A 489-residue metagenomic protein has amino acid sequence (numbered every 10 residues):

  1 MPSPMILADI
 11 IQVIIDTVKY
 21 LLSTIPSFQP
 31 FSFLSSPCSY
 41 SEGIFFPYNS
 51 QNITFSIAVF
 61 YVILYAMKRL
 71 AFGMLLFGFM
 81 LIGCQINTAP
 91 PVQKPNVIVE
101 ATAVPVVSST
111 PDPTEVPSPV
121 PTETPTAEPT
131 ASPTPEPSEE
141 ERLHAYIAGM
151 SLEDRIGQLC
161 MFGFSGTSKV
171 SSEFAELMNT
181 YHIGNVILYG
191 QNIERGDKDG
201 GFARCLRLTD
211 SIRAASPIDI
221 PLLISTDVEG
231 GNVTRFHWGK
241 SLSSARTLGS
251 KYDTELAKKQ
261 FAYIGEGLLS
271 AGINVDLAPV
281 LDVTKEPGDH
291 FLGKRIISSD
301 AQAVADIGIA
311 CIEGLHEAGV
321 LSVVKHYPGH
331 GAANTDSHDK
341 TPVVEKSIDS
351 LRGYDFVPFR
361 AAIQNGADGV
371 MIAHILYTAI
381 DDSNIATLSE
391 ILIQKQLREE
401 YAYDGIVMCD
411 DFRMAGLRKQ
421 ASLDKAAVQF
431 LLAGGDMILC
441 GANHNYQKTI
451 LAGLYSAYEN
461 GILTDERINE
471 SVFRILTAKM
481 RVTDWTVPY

Functional and structural regions predicted by a protein language model:
S23, Y48, T54, Y61-Y65: Short, positively charged and aromatic/hydrophobic N-terminal segments
A66-L70: Positively charged n-region of N-terminal signal peptides that target proteins for export
A71, Q85-V107, D112-E115, E128-T180 (+2 more regions): Preference for extracellular/luminal or secreted protein segments
G73-I82: Bacterial N-terminal signal peptides
S151, V170-E173, L177, G196-L222 (+4 more regions): Second-shell residues forming the walls of enzyme active-site clefts
E176-Y189, S270-V275: Catalytic domains of carbohydrate-active enzymes, especially glycoside hydrolases
K240-Y252, I296-S298: A charged helix-plus-loop insertion that forms the helical arch/lid used to bind and gate nucleic-acid substrates
